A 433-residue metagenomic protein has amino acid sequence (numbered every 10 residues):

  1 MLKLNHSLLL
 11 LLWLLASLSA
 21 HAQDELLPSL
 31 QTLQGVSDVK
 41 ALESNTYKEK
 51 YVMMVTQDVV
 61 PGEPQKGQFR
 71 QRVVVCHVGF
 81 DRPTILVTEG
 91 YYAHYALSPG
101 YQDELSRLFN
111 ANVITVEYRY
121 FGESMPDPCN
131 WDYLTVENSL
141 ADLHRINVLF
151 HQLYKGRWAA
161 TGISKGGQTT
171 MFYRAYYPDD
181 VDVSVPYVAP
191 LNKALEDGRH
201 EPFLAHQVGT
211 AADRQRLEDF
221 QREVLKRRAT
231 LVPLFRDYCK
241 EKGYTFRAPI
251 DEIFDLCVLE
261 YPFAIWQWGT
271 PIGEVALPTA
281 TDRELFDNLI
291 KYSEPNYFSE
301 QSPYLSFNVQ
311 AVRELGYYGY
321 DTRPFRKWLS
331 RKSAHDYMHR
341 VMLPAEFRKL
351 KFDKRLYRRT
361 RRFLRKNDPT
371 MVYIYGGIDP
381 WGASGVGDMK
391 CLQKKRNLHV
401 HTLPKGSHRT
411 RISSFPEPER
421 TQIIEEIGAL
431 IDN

Functional and structural regions predicted by a protein language model:
A22-A111, P418, E425-N433: Catalytic-loop region of hydrolases
S106-E123: Conserved alpha/beta-hydrolase
Y133-Q152: Alpha/beta-hydrolase active-site loop
Y154-S164: Alpha/beta-hydrolase fold nucleophile elbow
G167-D179: Short glycine-enriched nucleophile-adjacent loop and the immediately C-terminal alpha-helix near the catalytic center
D180-C239: A catalytic-pocket lid/entrance helix-loop region that shapes and gates access to the active site across common
D237-D353: Alpha/beta-hydrolase fold active-site neighborhood
Y373-Y375: Short beta-strand/loop motif that positions the catalytic acidic residue of the alpha/beta-hydrolase fold
